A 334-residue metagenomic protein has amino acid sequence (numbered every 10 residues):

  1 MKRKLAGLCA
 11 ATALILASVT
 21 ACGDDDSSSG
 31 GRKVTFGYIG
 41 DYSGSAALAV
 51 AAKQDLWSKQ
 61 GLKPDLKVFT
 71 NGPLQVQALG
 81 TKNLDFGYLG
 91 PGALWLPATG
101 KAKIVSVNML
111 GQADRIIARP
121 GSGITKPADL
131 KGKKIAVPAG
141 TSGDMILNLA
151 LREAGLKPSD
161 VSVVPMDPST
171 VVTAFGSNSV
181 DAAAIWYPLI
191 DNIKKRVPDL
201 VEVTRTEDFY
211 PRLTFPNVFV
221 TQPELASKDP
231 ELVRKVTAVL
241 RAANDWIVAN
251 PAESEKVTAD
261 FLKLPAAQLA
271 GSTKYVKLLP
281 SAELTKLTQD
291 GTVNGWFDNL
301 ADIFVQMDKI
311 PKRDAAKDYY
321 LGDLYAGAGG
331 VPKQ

Functional and structural regions predicted by a protein language model:
M1-T20: Sec-dependent bacterial lipoprotein signal peptides
V19-R32: Bacterial lipoprotein signal-peptidase II cleavage site
S29-K157, S162-P165, D181-Y187, E202-V203: Short, glycine-/small- and polar/acidic-enriched structural segments that line small-molecule recognition paths
D55, Q60-G61, N83, Y88-P91 (+9 more regions): Sec/Tat-exported extracytoplasmic proteins
L79, N83-D85, I117, L130-G132 (+7 more regions): Mature, folded catalytic cores of secreted/periplasmic enzymes
D85, P91-A93, V164, S169-F261: Pocket-lining segment of extracytoplasmic ligand-binding domains
K228-K309: Secondary-structure end/capping motifs
F297-Q334: Conserved C-terminal helix/tail region of periplasmic/extracytoplasmic solute-binding proteins
